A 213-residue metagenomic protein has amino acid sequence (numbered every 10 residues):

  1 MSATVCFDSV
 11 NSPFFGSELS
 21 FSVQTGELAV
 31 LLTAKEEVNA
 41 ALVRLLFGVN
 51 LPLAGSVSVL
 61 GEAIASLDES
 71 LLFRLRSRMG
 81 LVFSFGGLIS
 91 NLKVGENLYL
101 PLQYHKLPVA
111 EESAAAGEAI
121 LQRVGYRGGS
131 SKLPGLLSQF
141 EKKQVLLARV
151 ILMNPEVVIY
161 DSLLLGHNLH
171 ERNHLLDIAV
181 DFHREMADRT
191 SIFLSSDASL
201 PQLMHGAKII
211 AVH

Functional and structural regions predicted by a protein language model:
F47: Helix-to-loop junction immediately C-terminal to a conserved catalytic motif
G55-A65: Conserved ABC transporter NBD signature motif
I64-G80: ABC ATPase NBD coupling module
L92-Y104: Q-loop/switch helix immediately C-terminal to the Walker
E112-G129: Conserved ABC ATPase "signature" region
L133-E141: Conserved ABC ATPase signature
L147: Hydrophobic anchor residue at the start of the ABC signature
